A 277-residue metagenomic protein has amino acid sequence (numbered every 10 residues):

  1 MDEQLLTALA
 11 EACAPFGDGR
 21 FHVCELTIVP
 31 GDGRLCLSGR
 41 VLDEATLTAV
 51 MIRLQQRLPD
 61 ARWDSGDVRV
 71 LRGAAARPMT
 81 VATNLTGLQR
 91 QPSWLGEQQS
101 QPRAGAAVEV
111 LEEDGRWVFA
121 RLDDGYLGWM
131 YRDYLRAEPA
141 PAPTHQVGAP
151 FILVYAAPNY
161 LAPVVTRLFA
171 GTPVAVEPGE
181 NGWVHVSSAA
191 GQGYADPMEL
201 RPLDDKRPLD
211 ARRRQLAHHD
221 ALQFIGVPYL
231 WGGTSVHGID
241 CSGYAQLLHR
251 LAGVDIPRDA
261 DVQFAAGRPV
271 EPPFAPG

Functional and structural regions predicted by a protein language model:
M1-L95, Q99-Q101, A106, R132-A137 (+1 more regions): N-terminal targeting leaders
E3, R212, S235-I239: Soluble non-cytosolic domains of exported or imported proteins
C24-E25, T48-R77, S93, D114 (+4 more regions): Boundary regions of SH3-family modules and the immediately adjacent low-complexity/disordered segments in eukaryotic
N84-S93, A149-N159, D259-G267: Short, structured beta-strand/loop micro-motifs enriched in basic residues and often containing a Trp
G105, L168-V174, P276-G277: Loop/turn positions that initiate beta-strands
A221, G233-A252: Active-site nucleophilic cysteine motif
V254-G277: ...with weaker cross-activation on analogous glycine-rich loops/strands in unrelated enzymes
